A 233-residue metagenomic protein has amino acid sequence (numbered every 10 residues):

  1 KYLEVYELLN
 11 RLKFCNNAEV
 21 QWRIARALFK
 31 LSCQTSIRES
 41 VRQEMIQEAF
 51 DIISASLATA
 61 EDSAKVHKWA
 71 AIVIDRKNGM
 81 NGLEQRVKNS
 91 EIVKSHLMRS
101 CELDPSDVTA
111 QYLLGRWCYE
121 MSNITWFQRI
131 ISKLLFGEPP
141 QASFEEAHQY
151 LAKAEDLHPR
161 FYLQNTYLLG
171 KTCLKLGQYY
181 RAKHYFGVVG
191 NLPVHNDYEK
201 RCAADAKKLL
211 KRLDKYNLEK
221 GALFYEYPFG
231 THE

Functional and structural regions predicted by a protein language model:
K1-E4, R26-D62, W69-S106, L114-A154 (+4 more regions): Short coil/linker segments at helix-helix boundaries
K1-Q21, L28: Alpha-solenoid helical-repeat scaffolds
R11-A18, D62, S106, R160-F161 (+1 more regions): Short coil loop/turn residues that delineate tetratricopeptide repeat
K13-N16, S32-T35, L168: Short amphipathic alpha-helical segments enriched in hydrophobics
V20, V66, A110, L163-N165 (+1 more regions): TPR alpha-solenoid repeat register
R23, A27-K30, W69, R76 (+5 more regions): "A position-specific structural signal for the A-helix of alpha-solenoid helical repeats
F144-C202: Long, repeat-rich segments with strong aromatic
Y162-N165, L192-E233: Terminal, low-structured helical/coil segments at or just beyond the last alpha-helical repeat
